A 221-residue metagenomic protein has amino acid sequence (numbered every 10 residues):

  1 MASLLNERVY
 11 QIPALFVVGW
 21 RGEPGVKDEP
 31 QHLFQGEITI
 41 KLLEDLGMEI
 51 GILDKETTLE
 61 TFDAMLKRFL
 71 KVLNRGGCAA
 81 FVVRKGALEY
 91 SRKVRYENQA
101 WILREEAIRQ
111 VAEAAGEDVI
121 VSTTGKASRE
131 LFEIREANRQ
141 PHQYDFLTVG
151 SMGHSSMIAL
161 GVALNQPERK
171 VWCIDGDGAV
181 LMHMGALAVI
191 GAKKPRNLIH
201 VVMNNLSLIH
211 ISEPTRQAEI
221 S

Functional and structural regions predicted by a protein language model:
M1-R21, R129-N205: Thiamine diphosphate
R8-L46: Flexible glycine-/small-residue-enriched beta->alpha junction loops that bind anionic phosphate/pyrophosphate groups
R21-G22, V83-E89, T124-S128, N205-S207: Glycine-rich beta-alpha junction loops
V26-Q31, S91-Y96, L131-E136, M184-A186 (+1 more regions): Short acidic, glycine/serine/threonine-rich loops at helix termini
D45, E49-Y96, S221: Structural signature of the thiamine diphosphate
R92-M152: Active-site diphosphate/adenylate-binding microenvironment
I209-I220: Single conserved hydrophobic/aromatic residue that forms the stacking wall/gate of nucleotide- or nucleobase-binding
